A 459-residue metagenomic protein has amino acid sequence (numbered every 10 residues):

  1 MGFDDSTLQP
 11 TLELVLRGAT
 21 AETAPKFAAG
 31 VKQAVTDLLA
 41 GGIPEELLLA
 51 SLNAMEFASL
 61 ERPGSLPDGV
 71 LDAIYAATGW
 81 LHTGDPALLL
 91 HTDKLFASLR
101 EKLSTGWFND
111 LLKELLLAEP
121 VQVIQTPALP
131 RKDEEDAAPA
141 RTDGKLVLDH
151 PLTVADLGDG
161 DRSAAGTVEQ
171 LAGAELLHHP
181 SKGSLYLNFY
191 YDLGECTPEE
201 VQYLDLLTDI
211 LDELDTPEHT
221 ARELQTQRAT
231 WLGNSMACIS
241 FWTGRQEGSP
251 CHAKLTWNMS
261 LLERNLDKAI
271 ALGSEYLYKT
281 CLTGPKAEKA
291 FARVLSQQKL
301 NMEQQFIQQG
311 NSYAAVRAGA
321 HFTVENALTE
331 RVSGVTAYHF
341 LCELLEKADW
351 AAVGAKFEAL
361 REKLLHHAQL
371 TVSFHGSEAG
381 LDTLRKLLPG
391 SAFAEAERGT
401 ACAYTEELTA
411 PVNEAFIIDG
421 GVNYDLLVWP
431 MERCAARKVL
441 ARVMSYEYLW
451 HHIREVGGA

Functional and structural regions predicted by a protein language model:
M1, D161-Q202, D419-G421, H451: Active-site-adjacent "gating/activation" loops or surface patches in catalytic cores
M1-G160, T226-T400, V456-A459: Charge-rich, well-structured scaffold segments of protease-associated domains
P10-G18, L187-F189, D209, L255-W257 (+1 more regions): Short, hydrophobic beta-strand segments
S59-P63, T409-Y424: Short, low-order "capping/linker" segments at domain edges
G183-Q227, G273, C434-M444, I453: Active/ligand-binding-proximal structured segments within catalytic/core domains that scaffold catalytic residues
T405: Pyridoxal 5′-phosphate
N413-F416, V428-R442: Terminal end segments
